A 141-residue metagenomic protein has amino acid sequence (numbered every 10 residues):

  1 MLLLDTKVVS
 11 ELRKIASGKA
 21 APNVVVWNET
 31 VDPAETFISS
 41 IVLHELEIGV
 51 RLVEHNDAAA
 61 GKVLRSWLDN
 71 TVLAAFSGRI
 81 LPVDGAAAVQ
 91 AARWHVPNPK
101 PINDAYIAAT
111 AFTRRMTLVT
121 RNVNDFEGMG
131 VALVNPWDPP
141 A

Functional and structural regions predicted by a protein language model:
M1, A108, F112-A141: Acidic, PIN/NYN-like endoribonuclease modules and their adjacent C-terminal/linker elements
M1-I38, V42, L52-D69, P140-A141: Short, well-structured N-terminal submotif of metal-dependent ribonuclease cores
D5, E45, D104, N122-D125: Acidic active-site catalytic centers that drive phospho-/nucleotidyl reactions and related ester hydrolyses
V9, L43-L46, A88, F126: A generic structural signal for short hydrophobic patches within well-formed alpha-helices
R13-A16, V50, H95, G130 (+1 more regions): Short, flexible helix/strand-to-coil boundary loops that buttress conserved ligand/catalytic motifs in alpha/beta
V26-E29, T71-V72, I80, A108-T110 (+1 more regions): Short secondary-structure boundary/capping segments
I48-R51, K62, A74-V119: Active-site neighborhoods of divalent-metal-dependent phosphate/nucleic-acid chemistry enzymes
